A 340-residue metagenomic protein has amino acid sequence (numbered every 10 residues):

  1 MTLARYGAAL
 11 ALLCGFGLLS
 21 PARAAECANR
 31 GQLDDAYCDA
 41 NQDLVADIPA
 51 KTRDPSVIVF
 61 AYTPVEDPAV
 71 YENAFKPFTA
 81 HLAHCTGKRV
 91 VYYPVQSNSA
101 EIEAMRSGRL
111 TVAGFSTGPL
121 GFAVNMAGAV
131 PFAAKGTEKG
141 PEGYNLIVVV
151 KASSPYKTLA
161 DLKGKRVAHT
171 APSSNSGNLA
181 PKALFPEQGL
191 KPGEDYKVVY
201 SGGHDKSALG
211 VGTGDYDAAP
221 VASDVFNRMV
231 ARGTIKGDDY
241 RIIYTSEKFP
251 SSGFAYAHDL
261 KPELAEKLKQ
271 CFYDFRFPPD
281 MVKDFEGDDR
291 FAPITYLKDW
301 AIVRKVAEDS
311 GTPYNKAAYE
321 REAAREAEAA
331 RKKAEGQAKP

Functional and structural regions predicted by a protein language model:
G7-G17: Bacterial N-terminal signal peptides
A22-A100, D284-P340: N-terminal hydrophobic or amphipathic helices and topogenic motifs
F60-A83, V95, G118, P141-L209 (+2 more regions): Bilobed "Venus flytrap"/periplasmic-binding protein-like clamshell domains and structurally analogous long
T63-P64, E138-I147, T234-F272, R276-I302 (+1 more regions): Periplasmic-binding protein-like
E103-D161: Acidic, polar ligand-binding/catalytic clefts
M105-R106, L162, V211-G212, F254 (+1 more regions): Hydrophobic residues within well-ordered alpha-helices
R106-F115, G128-A129, K165-V167, G212-V221 (+1 more regions): Alpha-to-beta junction loops
A123-K135, M229-I243: Ligand-binding "clamshell"
